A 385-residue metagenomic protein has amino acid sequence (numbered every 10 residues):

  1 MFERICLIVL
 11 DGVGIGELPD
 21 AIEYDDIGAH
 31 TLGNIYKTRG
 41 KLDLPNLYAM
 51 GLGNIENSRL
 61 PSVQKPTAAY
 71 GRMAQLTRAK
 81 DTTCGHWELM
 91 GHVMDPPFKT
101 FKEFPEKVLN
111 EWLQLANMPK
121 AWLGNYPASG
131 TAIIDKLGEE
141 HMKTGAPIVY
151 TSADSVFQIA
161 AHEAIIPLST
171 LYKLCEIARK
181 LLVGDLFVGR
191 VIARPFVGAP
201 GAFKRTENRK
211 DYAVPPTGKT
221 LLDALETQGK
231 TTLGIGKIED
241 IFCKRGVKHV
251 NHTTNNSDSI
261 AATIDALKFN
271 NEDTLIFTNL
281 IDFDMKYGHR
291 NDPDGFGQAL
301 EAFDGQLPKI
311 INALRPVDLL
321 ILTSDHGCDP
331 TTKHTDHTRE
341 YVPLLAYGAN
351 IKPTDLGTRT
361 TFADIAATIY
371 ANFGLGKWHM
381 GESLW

Functional and structural regions predicted by a protein language model:
M1-W385: Feature captures the catalytic ectodomains and active-site-proximal regions of enzymes that hydrolyze or transfer
